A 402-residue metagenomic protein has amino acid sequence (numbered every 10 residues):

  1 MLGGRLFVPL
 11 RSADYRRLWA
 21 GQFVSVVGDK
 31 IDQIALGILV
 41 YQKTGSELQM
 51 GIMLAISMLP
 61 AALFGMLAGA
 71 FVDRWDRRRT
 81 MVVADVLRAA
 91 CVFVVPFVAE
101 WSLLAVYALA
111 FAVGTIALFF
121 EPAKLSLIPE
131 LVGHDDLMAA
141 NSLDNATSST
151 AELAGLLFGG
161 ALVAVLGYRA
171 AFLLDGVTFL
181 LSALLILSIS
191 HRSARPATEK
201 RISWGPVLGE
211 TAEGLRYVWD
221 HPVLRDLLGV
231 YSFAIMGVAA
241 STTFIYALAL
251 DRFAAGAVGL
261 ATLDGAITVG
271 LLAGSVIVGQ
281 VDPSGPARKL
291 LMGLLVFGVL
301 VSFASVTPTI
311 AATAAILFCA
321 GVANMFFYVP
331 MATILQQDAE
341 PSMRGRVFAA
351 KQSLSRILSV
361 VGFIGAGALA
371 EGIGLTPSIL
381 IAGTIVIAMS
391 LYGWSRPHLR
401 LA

Functional and structural regions predicted by a protein language model:
M1-A402: Alpha-helical transmembrane-bundle signature of multi-pass membrane transport and export proteins
